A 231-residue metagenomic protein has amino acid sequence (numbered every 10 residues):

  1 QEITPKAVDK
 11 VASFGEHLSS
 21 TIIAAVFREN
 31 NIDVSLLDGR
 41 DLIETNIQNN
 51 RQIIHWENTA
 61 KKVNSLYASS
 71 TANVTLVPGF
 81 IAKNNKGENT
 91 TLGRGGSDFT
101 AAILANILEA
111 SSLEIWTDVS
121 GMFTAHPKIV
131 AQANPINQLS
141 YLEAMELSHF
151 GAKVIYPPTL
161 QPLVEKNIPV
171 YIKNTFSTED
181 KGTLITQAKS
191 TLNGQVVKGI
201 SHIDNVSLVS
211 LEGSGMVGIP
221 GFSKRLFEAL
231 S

Functional and structural regions predicted by a protein language model:
Q1-L160: Nucleotide/pyrophosphate-binding catalytic subdomain
V34, I155-P158, P169-T178, L211 (+1 more regions): Flexible, glycine/charged-enriched surface loops at secondary-structure junctions
L36-D38, E44, F123, I172-T191: Terminal amphipathic helices with adjacent charged low-complexity linkers/tails
T75, T90, V170, T183 (+1 more regions): A broad, low-specificity signal marking well-ordered, structured residues that form hydrophobic/aromatic
I81-A82, F176, G215: Active-site-proximal loop/turn and secondary-structure-junction residues that shape catalytic pockets, frequently
K181-S231: A conserved regulatory-domain signal marking ACT and ACT-like small-molecule sensing domains and adjacent regulatory
